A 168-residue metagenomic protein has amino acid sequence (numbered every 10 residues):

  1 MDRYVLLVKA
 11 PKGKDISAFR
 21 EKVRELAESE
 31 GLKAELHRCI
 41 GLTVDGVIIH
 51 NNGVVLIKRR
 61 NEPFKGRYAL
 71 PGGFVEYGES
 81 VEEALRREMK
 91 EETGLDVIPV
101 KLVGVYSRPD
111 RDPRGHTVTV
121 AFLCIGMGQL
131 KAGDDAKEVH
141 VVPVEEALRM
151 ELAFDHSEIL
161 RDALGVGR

Functional and structural regions predicted by a protein language model:
D2-Y4, L42-V44, N52, V118-V120 (+1 more regions): Change "...and in nucleic-acid phosphodiester-cleaving endonucleases..." to "...and in nucleic-acid processing enzymes
L6, G46, L102, V120-C124: A structural signal for short, well-ordered beta-strand segments
P11-D15: Helix N-cap motif at beta-to-alpha junctions
F19-V47: Acidic, metal-coordinating catalytic segment for phosphate/diphosphate chemistry, firing primarily on the Nudix
H50, Y106-L130, A163: Active-site-adjacent beta-strand/loop module that shapes the phosphate/pyrophosphate-binding cleft
G53-E91: Conserved Nudix-box catalytic region and its N-terminal flanking loop in Nudix hydrolases and closely related
L95-G104: A short coil-to-beta-strand element that immediately follows conserved catalytic motifs
A121-L123, K131-L164: NUDIX/MutT-family hydrolases
